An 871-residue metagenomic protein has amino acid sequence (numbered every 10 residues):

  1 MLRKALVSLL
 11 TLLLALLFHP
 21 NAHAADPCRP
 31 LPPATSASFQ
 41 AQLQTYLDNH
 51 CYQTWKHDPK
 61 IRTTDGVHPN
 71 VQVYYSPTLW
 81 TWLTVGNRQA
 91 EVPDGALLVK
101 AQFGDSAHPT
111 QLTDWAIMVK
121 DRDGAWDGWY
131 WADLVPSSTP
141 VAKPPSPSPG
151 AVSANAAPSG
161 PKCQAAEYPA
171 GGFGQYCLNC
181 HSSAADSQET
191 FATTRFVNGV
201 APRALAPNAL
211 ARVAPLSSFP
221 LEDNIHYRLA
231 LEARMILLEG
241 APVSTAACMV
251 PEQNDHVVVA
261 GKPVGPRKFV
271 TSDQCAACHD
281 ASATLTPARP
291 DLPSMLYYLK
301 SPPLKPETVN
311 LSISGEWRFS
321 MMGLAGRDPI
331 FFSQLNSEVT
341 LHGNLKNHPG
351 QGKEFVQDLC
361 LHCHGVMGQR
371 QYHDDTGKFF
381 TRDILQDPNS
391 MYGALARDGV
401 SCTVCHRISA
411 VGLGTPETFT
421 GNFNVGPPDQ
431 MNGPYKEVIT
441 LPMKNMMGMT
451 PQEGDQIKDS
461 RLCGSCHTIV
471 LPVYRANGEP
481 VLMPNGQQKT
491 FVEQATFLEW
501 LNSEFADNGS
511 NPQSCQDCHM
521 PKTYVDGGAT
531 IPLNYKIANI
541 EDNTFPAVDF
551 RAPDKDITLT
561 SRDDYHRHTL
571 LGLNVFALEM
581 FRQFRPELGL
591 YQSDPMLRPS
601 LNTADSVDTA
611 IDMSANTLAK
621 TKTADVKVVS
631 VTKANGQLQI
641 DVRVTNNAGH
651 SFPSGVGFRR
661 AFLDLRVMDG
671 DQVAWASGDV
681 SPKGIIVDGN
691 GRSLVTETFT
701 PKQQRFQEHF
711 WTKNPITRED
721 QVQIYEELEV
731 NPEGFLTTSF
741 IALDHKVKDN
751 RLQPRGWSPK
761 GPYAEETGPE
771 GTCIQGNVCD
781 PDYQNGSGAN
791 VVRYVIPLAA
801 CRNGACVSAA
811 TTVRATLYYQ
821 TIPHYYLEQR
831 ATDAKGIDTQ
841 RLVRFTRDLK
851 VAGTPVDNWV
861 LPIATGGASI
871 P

Functional and structural regions predicted by a protein language model:
M1-K4: Positively charged n-region of N-terminal signal peptides that target proteins for export
V7-L17: Bacterial N-terminal signal peptides
F18, W55, A283-T286, Y474 (+1 more regions): Residue-level signal for secondary-structure boundary elements
H19-A24: Sec/Tat signal peptide C-region and signal peptidase I cleavage site
A25-Q40, Q89-D549, D556: Sequence context surrounding c-type heme c attachment/ligation sites in exported
A25-V85, V257-G261, V270, Q274: General detector of N-terminal leader/presequence modules that precede the first folded domain
H57-R88, D94-A96, S510-P512, D517 (+1 more regions): Short, conserved sequence motifs used for protein processing/export or organelle targeting and for catalysis
